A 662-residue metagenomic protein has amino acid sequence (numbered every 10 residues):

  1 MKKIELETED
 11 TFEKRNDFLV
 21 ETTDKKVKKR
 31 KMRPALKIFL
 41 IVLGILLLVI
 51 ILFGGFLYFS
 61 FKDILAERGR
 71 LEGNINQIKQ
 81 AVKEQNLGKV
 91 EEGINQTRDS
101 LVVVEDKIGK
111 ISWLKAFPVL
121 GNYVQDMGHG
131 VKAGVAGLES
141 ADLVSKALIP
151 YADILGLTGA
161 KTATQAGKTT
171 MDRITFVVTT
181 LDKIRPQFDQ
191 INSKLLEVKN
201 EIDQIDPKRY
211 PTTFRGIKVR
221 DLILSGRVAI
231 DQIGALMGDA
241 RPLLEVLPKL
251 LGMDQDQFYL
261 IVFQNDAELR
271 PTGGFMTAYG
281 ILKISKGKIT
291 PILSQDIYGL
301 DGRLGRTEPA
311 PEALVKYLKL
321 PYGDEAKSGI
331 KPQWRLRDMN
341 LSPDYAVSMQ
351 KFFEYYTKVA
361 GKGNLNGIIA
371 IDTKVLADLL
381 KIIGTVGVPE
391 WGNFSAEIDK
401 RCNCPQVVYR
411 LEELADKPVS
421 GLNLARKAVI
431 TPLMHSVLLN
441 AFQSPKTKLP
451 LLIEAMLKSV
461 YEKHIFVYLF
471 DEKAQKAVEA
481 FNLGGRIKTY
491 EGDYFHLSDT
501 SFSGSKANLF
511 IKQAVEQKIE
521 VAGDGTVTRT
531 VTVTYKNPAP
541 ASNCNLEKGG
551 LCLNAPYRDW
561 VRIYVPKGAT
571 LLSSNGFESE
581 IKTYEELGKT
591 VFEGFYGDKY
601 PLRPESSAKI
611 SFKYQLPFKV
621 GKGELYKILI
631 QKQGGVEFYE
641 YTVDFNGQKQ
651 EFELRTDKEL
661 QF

Functional and structural regions predicted by a protein language model:
K2-D24, K28-I38, V42, F53-E640: Non-catalytic, solvent-exposed segments at the cell envelope interface
I50: Metal/cofactor-centered catalytic core regions of large enzymes
Q631-F662: Acidic, serine/threonine- and proline-rich intrinsically disordered appendage/tail regions
